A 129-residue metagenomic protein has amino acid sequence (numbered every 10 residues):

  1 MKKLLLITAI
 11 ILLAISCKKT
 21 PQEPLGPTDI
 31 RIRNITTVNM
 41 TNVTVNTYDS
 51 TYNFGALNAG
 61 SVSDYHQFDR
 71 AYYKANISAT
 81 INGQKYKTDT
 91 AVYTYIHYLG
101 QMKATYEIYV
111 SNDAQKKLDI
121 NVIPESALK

Functional and structural regions predicted by a protein language model:
M1-L4: Positively charged n-region of N-terminal signal peptides that target proteins for export
L6-T8: Sec-dependent N-terminal signal peptides
L13-S16: C-terminal motif of bacterial Sec signal peptides marking the signal peptidase cleavage site
K18-P24: Bacterial lipoprotein signal-peptidase II cleavage site
P24-K129: First exposed extracellular module after export/assembly in secreted or surface-exposed proteins
